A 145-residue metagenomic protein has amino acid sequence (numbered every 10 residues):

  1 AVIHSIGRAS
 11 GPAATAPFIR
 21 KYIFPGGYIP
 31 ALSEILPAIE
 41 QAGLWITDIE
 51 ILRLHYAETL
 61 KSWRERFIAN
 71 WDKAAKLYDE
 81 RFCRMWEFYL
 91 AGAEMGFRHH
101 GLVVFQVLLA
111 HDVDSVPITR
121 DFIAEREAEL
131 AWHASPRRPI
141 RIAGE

Functional and structural regions predicted by a protein language model:
I6-P117: Substrate-binding/catalytic lobe of Class I Rossmann-like enzymes that use SAM or dcSAM, i.e., the mid-to-C-terminal
D121-E145: Short, cationic low-complexity segments
